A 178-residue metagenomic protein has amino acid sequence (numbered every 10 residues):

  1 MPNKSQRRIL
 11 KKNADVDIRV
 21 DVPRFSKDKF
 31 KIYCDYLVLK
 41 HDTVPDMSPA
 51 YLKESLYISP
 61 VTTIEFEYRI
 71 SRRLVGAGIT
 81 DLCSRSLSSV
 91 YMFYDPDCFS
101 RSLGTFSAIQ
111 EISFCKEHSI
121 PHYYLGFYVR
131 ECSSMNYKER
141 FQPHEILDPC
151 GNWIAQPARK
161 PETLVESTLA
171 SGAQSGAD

Functional and structural regions predicted by a protein language model:
M1-A14, H122-D178: Terminal substrate-recognition subdomain of acyl/acetyltransferases
M1-S100: A conserved beta-strand-loop-helix scaffold within acyl/acetyltransferase catalytic domains
D15, Y33, S48-A50, T105-S107 (+3 more regions): Generic, low-specificity signal for short hydrophobic/alpha-helical stretches with a mild N-terminal bias, encompassing
Y57-T63, F106-Q110, H118-L125, T163-S171: Noncatalytic linker/hinge segments flanking ATPase motor cores
E67-L147: Aromatic (often tryptophan-rich) hydrophobic motifs at membrane interfaces
